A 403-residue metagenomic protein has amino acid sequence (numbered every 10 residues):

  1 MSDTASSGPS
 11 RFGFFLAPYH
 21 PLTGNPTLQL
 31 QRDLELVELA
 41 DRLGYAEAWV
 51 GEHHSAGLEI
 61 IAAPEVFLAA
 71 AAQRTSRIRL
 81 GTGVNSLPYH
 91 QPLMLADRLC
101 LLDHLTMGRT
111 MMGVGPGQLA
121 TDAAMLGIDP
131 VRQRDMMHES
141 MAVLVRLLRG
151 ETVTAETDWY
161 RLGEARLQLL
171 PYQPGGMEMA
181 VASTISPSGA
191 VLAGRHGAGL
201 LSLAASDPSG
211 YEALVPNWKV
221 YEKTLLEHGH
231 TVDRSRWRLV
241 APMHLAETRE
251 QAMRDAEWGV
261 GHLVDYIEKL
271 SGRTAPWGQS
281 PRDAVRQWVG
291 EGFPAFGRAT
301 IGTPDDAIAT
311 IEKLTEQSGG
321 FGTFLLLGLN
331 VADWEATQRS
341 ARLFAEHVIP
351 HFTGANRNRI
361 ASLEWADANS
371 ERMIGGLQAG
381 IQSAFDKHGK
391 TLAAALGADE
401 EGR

Functional and structural regions predicted by a protein language model:
M1-L80, G175-M177, L363-W365, A393-R403: N-terminal beta1-alpha1-beta2 module of alpha/beta enzyme domains
S2-G8, V131-L167, G210-G322, I349-R403: An alpha-helical appendage that flanks or caps ligand/catalytic pockets
T4-S7, D41-R42, L68-R77, L99 (+4 more regions): Acidic (Asp/Glu)-rich catalytic clusters
S7-L28, P88-W159, G199-S202, S206-V215: Flexible, glycine-rich active-site loops centered on histidine and acidic residues that chelate a metal or position
F12-L16, A48-V50, L80-T82, T110-V114 (+4 more regions): Hydrophobic faces of well-ordered beta-strands that scaffold small-molecule active sites in alpha/beta enzyme cores
L16-Q31, N85-L93, Q173-I185, H244-A246 (+1 more regions): Active-site mouth loops of central-metabolism enzymes
A40, G44, E52, A71 (+10 more regions): Conserved, mostly hydrophobic/aromatic
E47-A71, S86, Q118, A205-G210 (+1 more regions): Glycine-rich, proline-tolerant flexible connector loops at the mouths of alpha/beta enzymes
